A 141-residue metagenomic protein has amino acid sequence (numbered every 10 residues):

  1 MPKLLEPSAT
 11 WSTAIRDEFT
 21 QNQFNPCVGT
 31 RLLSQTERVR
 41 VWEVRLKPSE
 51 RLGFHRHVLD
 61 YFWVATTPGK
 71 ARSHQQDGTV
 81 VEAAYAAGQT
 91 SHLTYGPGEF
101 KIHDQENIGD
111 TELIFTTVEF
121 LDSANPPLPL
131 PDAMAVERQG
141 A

Functional and structural regions predicted by a protein language model:
M1-E43, S73-Q75, T79-I102, E106 (+2 more regions): A short, N-terminal "cap"/entry segment at the start of jelly-roll beta-barrel domains of the cupin/DSBH fold
Q35-T36, V44-R56: Short, surface-exposed binding/anchoring microloops in extracellular/periplasmic proteins
R40-W42, E50, L59-Y61, G69 (+1 more regions): A generic structural signal for short beta-strands and their flanking turns/coil linkers
G53-V58, H103, N107: His-enriched metal-coordination microenvironments in redox/metal-binding proteins
H57-D77: Glycine- and acidic-residue-biased ligand/ion/polar-headgroup-sensing regions
